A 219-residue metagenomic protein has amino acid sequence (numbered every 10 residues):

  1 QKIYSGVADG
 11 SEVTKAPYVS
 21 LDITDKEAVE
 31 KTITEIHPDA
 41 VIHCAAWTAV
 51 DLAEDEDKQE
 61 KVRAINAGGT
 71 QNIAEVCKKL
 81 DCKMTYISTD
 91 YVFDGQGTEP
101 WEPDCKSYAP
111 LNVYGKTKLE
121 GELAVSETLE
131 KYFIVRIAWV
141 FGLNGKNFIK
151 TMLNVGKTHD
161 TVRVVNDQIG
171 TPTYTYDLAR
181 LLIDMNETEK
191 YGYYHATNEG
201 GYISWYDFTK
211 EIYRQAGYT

Functional and structural regions predicted by a protein language model:
S11-K26: Rossmann-fold cofactor-recognition segment
I23-I65: NAD(P)H-binding glycine-rich loop region in Rossmannoid oxidoreductase-like domains and their noncatalytic homologs
K26, T70-I73, E122, L182: Conserved internal alpha-helix within the Rossmann fold of NAD(P)-dependent oxidoreductases
V41-A45, M84-T89, D94, V135-I137: SDR active-site strand-loop-helix element
D51-E60, G95-E99, G145-K146: Conserved catalytic-core motifs of eukaryotic protein kinase domains, centered on the activation segment
E60-G69, K79, V92-V135, W139-V140: Catalytic helix-loop patch of NAD(P)-dependent Rossmann-fold dehydrogenases
L123-G170, Y176-D177, I183-D184: NAD(P)-dependent short-chain dehydrogenase/reductase
T188-T219: Mid/C-terminal beta-alpha module of Rossmann-like enzyme folds, strongest in SDR-family dehydrogenases/epimerases
